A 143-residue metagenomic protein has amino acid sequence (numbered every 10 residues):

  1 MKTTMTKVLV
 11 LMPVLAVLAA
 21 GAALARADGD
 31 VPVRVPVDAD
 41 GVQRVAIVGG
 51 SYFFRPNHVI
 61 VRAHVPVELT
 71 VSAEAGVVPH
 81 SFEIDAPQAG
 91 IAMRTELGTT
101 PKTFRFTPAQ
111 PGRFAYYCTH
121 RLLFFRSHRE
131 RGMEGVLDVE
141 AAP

Functional and structural regions predicted by a protein language model:
M1-A46, A141-P143: Extracytoplasmic entry segments of secretory-pathway proteins
D28-V37, E96-P143: Extracellular/periplasmic metallocenter environments
P36-P66: N-terminal edge beta-strand
A46-V48, E68-T70, E83, Y117 (+1 more regions): Soluble periplasmic/extracytoplasmic beta-strand elements of cell-envelope proteins
G49-S51, V71-A75, P108: Non-cytosolic beta-sheet module surface loops
P56-V59, G90-E96, F104-F106: Beta-strand-rich interaction surfaces with strong enrichment in secreted/lumenal proteins
V67, V78-H80, G112: Short beta-strand/loop motifs in extracellular/secreted proteins, especially within beta-sandwich accessory domains
S72-G98, F125-M133: Histidine- and aromatic-enriched segments that form or immediately flank copper-ligand environments
